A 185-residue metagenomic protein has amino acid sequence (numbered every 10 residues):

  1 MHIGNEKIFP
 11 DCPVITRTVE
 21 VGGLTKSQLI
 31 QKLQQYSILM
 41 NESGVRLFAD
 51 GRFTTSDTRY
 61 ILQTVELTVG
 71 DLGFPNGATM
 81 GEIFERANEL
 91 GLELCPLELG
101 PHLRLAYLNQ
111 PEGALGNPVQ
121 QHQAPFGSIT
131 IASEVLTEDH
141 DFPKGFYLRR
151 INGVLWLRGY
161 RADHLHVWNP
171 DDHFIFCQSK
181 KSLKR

Functional and structural regions predicted by a protein language model:
M1-R185: A binding-site-centric feature that preferentially detects glycan-recognition modules on secreted/surface proteins
